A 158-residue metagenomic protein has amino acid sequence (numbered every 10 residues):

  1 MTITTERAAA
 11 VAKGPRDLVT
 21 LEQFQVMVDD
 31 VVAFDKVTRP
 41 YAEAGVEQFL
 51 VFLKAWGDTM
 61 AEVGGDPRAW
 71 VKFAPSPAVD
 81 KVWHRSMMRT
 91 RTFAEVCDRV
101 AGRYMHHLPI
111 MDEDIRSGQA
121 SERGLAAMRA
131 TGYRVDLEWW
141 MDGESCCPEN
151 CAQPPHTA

Functional and structural regions predicted by a protein language model:
M1-A158: Intrinsically disordered, low-complexity, repeat-rich regions that form long N- or C-terminal tails or large
